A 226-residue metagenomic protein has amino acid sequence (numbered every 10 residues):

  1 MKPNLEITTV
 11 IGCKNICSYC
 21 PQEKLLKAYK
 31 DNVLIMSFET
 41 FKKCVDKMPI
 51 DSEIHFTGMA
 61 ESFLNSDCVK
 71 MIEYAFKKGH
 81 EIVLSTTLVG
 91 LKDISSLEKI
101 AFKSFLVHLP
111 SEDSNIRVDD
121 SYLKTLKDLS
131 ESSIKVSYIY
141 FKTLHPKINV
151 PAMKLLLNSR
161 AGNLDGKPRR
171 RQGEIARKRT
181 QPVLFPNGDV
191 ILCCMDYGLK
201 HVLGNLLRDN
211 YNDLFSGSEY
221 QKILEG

Functional and structural regions predicted by a protein language model:
M1-S104: Conserved alpha-helical substructure of the radical SAM core
E39, K70, R117-L129: Well-ordered, non-membrane alpha-helical segments in soluble/globular domains
V45, I50, I94-N115, V150-R171: Structural recognition of alpha->loop->beta junctions
M59-E61, T87-V89, P110-E112, F141-L144: Active-site beta-loop-alpha junctions enriched in small/polar residues
L129-G166, M195-G226: C-terminal accessory region of radical SAM enzymes
A176-R179: Short, small/polar residue-rich loop motifs at catalytic or cofactor-binding pockets
L184-F185: Short, acidic, Ser/Thr-enriched surface-loop or helix-capping motifs
D189-V190: Hydrophobic "anchor" residues
